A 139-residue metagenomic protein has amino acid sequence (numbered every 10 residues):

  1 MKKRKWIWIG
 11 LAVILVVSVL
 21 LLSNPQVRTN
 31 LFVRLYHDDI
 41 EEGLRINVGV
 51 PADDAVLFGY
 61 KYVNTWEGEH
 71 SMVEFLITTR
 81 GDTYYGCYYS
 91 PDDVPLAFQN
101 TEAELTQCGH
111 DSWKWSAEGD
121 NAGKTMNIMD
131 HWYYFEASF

Functional and structural regions predicted by a protein language model:
M1-R4, N24, G49, G109: Short, flexible coil/linker elements and helix-boundary hinge sites characteristic of intrinsically disordered
M1-V19: N-terminal Sec-pathway targeting helices
V17-Y84: N-terminal export/targeting and maturation segments
P25-R45, K114-F139: A short, solvent-exposed beta-edge/loop patch
D54-T125, F135-S138: Short, solvent-exposed recognition patches
